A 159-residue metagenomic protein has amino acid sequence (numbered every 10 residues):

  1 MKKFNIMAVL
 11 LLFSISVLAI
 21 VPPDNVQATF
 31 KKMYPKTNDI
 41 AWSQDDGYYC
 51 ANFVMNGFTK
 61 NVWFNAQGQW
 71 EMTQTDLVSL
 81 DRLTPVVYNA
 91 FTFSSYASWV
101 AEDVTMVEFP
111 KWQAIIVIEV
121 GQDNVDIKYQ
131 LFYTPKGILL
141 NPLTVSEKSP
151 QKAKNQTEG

Functional and structural regions predicted by a protein language model:
M1-I6: Positively charged n-region of N-terminal signal peptides that target proteins for export
I20-G159: Interaction-mediating elements
